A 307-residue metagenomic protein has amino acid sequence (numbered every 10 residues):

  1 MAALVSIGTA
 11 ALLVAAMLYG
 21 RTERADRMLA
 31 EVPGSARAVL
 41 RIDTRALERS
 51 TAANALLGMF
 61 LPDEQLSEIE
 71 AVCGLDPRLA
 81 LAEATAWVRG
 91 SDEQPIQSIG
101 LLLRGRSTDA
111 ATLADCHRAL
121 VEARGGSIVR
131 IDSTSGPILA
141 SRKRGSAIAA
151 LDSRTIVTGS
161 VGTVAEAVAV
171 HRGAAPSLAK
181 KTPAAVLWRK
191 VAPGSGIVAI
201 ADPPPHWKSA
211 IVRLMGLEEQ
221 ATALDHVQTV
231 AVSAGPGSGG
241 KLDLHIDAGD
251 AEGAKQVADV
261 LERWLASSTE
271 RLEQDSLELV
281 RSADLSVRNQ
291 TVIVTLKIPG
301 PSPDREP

Functional and structural regions predicted by a protein language model:
M1-L18: Hydrophobic membrane-insertion alpha-helices, especially the h-region of bacterial N-terminal signal peptides
A11-V14, R21, A30-E31, R189-P307: Leucine-rich, highly hydrophobic segment in Treponema pallidum outer-membrane-associated proteins
R24-L29, T51-L151, P204-S238, L272 (+1 more regions): Short, compositionally biased low-complexity segments enriched in polar/charged residues
R27-L47: Short extracytoplasmic/periplasmic juxtamembrane "stem" segments immediately C-terminal to an N-terminal membrane anchor
A38-L40, P95-R106, R154-G159, K241-D247 (+1 more regions): Short cationic amphipathic helices and targeting signals
E48-D63, L103-G136, V161-A185, A234-D275 (+1 more regions): Extended intrinsically disordered, low-complexity coil regions enriched in Ser, Thr, Gly, Ala and often Pro
R142-S209: A conserved glycine-rich beta-strand in the N-terminal activation segment of trypsin-fold
